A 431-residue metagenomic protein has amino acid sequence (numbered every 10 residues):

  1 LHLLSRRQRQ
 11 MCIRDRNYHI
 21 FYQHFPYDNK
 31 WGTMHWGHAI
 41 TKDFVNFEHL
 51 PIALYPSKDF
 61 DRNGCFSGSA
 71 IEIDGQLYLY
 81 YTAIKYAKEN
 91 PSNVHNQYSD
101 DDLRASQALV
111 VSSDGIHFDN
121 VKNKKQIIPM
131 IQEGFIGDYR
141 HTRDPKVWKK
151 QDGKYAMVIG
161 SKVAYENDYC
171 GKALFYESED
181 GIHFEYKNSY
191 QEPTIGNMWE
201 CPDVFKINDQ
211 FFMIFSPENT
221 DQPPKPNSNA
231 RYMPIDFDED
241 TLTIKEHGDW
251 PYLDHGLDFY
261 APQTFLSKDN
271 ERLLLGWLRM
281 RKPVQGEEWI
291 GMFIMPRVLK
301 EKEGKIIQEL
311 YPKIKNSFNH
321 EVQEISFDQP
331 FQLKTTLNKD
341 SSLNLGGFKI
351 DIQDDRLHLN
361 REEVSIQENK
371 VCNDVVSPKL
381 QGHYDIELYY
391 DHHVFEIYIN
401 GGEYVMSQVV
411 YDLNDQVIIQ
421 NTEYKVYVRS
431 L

Functional and structural regions predicted by a protein language model:
L1-L4, Q8-R9, I13: Single conserved hydrophobic/aromatic residue that forms the stacking wall/gate of nucleotide- or nucleobase-binding
S5-R7, D28-K30, V45-E72, I116-K149 (+3 more regions): Surface loop/turn signatures of beta-propeller and other carbohydrate-active proteins
R14-I52: Beta-propeller domains
N17-I20, Q76-Y80, G153-M157, Q210-M213 (+1 more regions): Entry beta-strands of beta-propeller and related beta-repeat scaffolds
H24-K30, A83-D102, G160-D168, S216-N227 (+1 more regions): Short, conserved, GDST-rich strand-edge loop motifs in beta-rich repeat architectures
H35-D43, Q97-G115, G171-G181, P226-D240 (+1 more regions): Beta-propeller blade signature
L77, I84-N93, Q97-S189: Hydrophobic, small-residue-rich alpha-helical packing segments that form membrane-like cores
P234-L431: Beta-rich accessory regions
